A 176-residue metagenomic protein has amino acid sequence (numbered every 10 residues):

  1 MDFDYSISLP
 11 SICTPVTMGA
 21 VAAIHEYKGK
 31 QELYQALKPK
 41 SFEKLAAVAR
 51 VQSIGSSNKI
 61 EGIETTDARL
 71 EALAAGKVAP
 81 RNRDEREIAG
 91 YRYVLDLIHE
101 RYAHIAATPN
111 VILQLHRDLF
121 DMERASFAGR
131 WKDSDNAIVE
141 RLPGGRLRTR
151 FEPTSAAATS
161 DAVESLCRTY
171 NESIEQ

Functional and structural regions predicted by a protein language model:
M1-Q176: FIC/Doc superfamily catalytic core
